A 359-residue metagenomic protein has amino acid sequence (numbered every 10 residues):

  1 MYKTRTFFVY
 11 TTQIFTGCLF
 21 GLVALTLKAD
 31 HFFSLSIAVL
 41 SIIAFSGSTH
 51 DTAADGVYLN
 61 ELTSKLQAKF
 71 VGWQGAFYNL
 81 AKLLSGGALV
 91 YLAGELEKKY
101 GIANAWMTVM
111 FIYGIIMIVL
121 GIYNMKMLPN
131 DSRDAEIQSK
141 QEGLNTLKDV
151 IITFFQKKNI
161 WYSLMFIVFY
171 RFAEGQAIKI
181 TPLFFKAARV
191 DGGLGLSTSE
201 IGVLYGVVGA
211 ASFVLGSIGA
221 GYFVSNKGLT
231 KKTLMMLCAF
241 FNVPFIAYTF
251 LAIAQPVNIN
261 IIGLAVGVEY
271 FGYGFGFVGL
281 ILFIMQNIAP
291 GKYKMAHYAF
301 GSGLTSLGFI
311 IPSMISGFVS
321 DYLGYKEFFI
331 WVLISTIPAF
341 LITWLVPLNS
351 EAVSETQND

Functional and structural regions predicted by a protein language model:
M1-E355: Membrane-embedded alpha-helical bundles of multi-pass transporters/translocases, especially carrier/permease families
